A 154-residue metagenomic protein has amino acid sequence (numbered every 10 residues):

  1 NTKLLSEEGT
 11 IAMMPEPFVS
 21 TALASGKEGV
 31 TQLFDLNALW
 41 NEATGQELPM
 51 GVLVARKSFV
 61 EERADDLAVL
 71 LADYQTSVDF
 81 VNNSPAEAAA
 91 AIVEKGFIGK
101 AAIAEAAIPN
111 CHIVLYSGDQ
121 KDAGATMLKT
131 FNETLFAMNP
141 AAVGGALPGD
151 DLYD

Functional and structural regions predicted by a protein language model:
T2, E8-G9, A102, D122 (+1 more regions): A local structural motif
T2-I92: Pocket-lining segment of extracytoplasmic ligand-binding domains
S20-T21, I98, D151-L152: Short secondary-structure capping/turn micro-motifs that flank functional sites
Q32-D35, L39, L115-D119, A146-P148: Short, solvent-exposed coil/turn linker segments
V60-M138: Secondary-structure end/capping motifs
K129-D154: Conserved C-terminal helix/tail region of periplasmic/extracytoplasmic solute-binding proteins
